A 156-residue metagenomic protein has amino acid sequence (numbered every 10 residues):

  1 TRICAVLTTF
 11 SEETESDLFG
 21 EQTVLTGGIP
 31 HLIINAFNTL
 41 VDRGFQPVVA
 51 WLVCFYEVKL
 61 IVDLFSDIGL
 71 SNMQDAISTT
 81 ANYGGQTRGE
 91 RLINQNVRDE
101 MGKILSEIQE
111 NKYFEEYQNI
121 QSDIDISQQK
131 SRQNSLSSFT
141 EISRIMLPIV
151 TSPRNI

Functional and structural regions predicted by a protein language model:
T1-D17, T23-D63: Internal alpha-helical scaffold of NAD(P)-dependent oxidoreductase catalytic cores
F45-I156: NAD(P)-dependent Rossmann-like dehydrogenase/reductase catalytic/cofactor-binding core
